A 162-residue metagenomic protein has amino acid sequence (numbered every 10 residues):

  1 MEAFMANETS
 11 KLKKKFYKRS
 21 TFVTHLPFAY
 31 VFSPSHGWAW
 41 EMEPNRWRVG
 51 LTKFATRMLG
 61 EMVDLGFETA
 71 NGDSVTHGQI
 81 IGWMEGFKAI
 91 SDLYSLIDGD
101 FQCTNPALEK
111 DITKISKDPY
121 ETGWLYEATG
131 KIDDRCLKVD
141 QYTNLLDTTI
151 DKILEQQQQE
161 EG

Functional and structural regions predicted by a protein language model:
M1-I80, S91, C103-G162: Non-catalytic terminal segments and appended small domains
F87: Substrate-binding/gating loop at the entrance of the active-site cleft, primarily in PLP-dependent aminotransferase-like
